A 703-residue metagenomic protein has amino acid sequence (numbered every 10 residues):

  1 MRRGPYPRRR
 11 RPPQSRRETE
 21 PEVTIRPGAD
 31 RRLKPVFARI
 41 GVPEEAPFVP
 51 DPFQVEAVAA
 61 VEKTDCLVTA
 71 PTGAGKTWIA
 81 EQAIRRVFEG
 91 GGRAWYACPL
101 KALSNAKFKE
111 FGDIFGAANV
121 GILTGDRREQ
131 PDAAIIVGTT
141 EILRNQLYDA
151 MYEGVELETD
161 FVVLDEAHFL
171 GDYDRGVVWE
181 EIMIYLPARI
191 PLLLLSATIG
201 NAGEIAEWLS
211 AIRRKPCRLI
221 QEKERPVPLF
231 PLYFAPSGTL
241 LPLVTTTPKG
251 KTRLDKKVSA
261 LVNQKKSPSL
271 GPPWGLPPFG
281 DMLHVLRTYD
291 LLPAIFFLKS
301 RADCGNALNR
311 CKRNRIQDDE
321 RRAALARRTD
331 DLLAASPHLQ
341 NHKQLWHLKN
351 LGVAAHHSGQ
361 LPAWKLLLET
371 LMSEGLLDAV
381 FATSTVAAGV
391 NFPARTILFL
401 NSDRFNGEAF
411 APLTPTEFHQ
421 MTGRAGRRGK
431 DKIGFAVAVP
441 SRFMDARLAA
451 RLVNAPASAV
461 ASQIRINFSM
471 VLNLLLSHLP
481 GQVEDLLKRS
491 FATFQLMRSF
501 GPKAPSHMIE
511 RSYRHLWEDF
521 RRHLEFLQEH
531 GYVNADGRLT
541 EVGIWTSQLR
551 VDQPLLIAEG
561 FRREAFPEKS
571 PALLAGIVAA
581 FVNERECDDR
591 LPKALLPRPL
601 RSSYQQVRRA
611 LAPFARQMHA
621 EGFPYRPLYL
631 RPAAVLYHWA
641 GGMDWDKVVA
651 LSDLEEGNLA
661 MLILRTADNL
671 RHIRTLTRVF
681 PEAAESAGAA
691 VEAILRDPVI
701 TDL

Functional and structural regions predicted by a protein language model:
M1-A59, K63-C66, G92, P228 (+2 more regions): Helicase-associated low-complexity/disordered flanking segments
A59-C66, T77-G91, G112, E180-L186: Walker A/P-loop NTP-binding motif
G92-N145, E207: Conserved nucleic-acid-binding Ia/Ib motif block in the N-terminal RecA-like helicase ATPase lobe
W95-A97, S104-N105, G112-G121, F297-A379 (+1 more regions): Conserved C-terminal RecA-like helicase domain
E141-I142, M151-L193: SF2 helicase catalytic motif II
I184, P191-L193, T198-S210, R214-N306 (+2 more regions): Conserved interdomain linker/interface between the two RecA-like ATPase lobes of SF2 helicase motors
A363-L368, M372, S462-I577: C-terminal accessory/connector segments of nucleic-acid motor ATPases
F392, T396-F405, A411-L452: Conserved segment of the helicase C-terminal RecA-like domain
